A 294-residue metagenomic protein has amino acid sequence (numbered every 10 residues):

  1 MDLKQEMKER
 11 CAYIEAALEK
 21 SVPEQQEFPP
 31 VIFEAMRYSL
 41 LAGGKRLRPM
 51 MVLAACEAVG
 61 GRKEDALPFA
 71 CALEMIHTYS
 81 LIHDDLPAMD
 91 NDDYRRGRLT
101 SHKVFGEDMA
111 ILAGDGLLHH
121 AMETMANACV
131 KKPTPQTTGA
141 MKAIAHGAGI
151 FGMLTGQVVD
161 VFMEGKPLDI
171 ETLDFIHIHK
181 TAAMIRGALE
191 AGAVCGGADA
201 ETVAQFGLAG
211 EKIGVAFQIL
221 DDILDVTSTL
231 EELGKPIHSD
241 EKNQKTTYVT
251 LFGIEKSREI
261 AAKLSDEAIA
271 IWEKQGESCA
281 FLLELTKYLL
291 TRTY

Functional and structural regions predicted by a protein language model:
M1-V22: N-terminal amphipathic/basic leader segments beginning at the initiator methionine
A12-Y13, V22-W272, E277-L290: Mg2+-dependent prenyl diphosphate-binding active-site environment of isoprenoid biosynthetic enzymes
T293-Y294: Short cytosolic juxtamembrane segments of multi-pass membrane proteins
